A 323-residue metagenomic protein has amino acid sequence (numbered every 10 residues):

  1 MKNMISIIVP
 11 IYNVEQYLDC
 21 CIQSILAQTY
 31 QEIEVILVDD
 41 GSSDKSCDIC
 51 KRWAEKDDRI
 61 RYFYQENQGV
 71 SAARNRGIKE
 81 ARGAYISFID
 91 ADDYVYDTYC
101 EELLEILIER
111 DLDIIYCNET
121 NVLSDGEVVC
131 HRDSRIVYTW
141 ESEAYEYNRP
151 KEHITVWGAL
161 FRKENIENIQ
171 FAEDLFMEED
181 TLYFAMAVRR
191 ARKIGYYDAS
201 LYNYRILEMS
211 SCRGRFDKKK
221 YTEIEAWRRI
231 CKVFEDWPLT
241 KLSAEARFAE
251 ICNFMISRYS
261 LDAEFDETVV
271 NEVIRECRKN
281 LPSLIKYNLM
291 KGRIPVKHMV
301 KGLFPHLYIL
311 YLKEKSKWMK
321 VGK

Functional and structural regions predicted by a protein language model:
N3-S6, S24, E34, L182: Cell-envelope/extracellular polymer assembly enzymes that use nucleotide-activated donors
N13-A27: Short, well-formed alpha-helical segments that are part of the catalytic scaffolds of diverse glycosyltransferases
S24, Q31, D39-D48, D90: A conserved acidic beta->alpha catalytic loop
Q65-A81: Glycine-rich, basic loop-to-helix element that forms the pyrophosphate-binding segment of sugar-nucleotide handling
V70, A91-G195, Y202-K219: Donor-binding/catalytic cores of nucleotide-activated saccharide and glycerol-phosphate transferases/polymerases
I86: Short aromatic/hydrophobic "clamp" motif used to bind/position activated sugar donors
S200-L207, R213-L242, F254-L284: Catalytic core of nucleotide-sugar-dependent glycosyltransferases
L261-K323: Membrane-interface aromatic/basic loop that binds lipid-linked glycans or pyrophosphate carriers, typified by
